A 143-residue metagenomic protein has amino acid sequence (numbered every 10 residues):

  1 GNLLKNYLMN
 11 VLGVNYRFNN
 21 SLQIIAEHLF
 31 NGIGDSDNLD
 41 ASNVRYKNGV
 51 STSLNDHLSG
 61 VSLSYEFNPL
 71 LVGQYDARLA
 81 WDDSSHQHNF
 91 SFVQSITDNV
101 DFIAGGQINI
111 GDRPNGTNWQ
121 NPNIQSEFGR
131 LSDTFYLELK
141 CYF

Functional and structural regions predicted by a protein language model:
G1, V44-V50, D76-R78, N89 (+1 more regions): Extracellular loop and loop/strand-boundary signature of outer-membrane beta-barrel proteins
G1-Y7, D35-N43, H86-S91, N115-N121: Outer-membrane beta-barrel translocator domains and adjoining extracellular loop/strand segments of Gram-negative
L4-N10, N55-S59, S84-H88, L131-F135: Residues that define the transmembrane beta-barrel architecture of outer-membrane proteins
N10, A26-F30, Y75-L79, A104-I108: Transmembrane beta-barrel strands of outer-membrane/channel proteins
N15-F18, Y65-F67, L79, Q94 (+2 more regions): Residue-level signature of outer-membrane beta-barrel architecture
S21-A26, P69-Y75, N99-A104: Repeated loop/turn-to-beta-strand initiation elements of outer-membrane beta-barrel proteins
N31-D35, A80-D82, N109-R113: Structural signature of outer-membrane beta-barrel domains
E127-F143: Outer-membrane beta-barrel "beta-signal"
